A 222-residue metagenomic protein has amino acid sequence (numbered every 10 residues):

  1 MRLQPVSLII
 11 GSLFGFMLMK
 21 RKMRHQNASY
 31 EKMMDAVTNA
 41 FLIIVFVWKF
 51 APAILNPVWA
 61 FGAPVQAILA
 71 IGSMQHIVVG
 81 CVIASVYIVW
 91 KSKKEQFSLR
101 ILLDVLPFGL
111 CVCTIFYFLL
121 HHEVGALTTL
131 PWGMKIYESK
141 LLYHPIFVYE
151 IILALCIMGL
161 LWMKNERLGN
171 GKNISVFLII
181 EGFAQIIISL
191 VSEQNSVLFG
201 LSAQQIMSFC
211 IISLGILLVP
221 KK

Functional and structural regions predicted by a protein language model:
M1-K222: A feature for loop-to-transmembrane-helix boundaries and adjacent hydrophobic helices in multi-pass integral membrane
